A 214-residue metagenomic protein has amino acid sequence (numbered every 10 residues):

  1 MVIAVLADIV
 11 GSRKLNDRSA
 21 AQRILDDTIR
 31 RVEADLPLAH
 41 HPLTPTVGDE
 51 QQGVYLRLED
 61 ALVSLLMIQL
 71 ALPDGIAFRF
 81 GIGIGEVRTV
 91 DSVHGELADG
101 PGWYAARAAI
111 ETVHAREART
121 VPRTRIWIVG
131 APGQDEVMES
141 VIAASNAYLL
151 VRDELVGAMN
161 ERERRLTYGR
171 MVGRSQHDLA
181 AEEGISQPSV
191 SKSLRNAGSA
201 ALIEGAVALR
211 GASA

Functional and structural regions predicted by a protein language model:
M1-A214: Regulatory and interdomain segments flanking nucleotide-handling catalytic cores in signaling/defense enzymes
